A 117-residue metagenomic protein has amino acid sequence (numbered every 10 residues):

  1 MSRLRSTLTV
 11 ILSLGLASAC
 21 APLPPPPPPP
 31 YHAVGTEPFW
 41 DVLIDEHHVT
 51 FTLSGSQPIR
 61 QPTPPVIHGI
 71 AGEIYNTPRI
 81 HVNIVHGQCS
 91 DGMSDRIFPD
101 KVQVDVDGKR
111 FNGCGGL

Functional and structural regions predicted by a protein language model:
M1-S6: Positively charged n-region of N-terminal signal peptides that target proteins for export
T7-S18: Bacterial N-terminal signal peptides
C20-L117: Cysteine-centric segments in proteins
